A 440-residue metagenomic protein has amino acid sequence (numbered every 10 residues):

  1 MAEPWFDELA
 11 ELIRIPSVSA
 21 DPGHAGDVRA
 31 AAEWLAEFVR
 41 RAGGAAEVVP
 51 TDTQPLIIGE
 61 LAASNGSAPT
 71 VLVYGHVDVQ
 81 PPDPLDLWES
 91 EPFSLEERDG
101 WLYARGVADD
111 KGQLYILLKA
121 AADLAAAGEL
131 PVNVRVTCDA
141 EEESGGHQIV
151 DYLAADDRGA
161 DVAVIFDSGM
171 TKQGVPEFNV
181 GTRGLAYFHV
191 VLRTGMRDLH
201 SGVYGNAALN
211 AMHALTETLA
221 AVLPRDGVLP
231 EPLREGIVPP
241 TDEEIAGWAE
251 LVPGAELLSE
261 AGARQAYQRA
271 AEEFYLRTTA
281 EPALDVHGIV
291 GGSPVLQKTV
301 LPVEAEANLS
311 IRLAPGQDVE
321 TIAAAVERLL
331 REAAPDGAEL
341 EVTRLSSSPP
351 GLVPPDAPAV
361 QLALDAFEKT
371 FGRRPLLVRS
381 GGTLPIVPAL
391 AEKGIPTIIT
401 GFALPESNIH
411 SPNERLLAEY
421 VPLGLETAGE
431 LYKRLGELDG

Functional and structural regions predicted by a protein language model:
M1-R105, L124-L130, L309: Acidic/His- and Gly-rich active-site-bordering loop/insert found across diverse amide/peptide-bond hydrolases
A10, A36, Y115-L118, A122 (+10 more regions): Predominant activation on well-ordered alpha-helical scaffold segments within soluble catalytic domains
A62, V191-G195, R312-A314: Solvent-exposed residues in well-ordered beta-strands and their adjoining turns, especially edge/terminal strands
R98-D109, R373-L377: Short pre-catalytic strand/loop immediately N-terminal to key active-site residues, enriched for Gly-Thr
D99, V107-Y267, E273-P282, K393 (+1 more regions): Fold-level recognition of mixed alpha/beta catalytic cores in primary-metabolism enzymes, strongest
K172-Q173, V228-L296, V300-E304, P315-A325 (+2 more regions): An extended, acidic, His-containing surface patch that forms the Zn2+-binding/catalytic region of metallohydrolases
F188-V191, V303-I311: Oligomerization/assembly interface segments of phage tail-like spikes and tubes
